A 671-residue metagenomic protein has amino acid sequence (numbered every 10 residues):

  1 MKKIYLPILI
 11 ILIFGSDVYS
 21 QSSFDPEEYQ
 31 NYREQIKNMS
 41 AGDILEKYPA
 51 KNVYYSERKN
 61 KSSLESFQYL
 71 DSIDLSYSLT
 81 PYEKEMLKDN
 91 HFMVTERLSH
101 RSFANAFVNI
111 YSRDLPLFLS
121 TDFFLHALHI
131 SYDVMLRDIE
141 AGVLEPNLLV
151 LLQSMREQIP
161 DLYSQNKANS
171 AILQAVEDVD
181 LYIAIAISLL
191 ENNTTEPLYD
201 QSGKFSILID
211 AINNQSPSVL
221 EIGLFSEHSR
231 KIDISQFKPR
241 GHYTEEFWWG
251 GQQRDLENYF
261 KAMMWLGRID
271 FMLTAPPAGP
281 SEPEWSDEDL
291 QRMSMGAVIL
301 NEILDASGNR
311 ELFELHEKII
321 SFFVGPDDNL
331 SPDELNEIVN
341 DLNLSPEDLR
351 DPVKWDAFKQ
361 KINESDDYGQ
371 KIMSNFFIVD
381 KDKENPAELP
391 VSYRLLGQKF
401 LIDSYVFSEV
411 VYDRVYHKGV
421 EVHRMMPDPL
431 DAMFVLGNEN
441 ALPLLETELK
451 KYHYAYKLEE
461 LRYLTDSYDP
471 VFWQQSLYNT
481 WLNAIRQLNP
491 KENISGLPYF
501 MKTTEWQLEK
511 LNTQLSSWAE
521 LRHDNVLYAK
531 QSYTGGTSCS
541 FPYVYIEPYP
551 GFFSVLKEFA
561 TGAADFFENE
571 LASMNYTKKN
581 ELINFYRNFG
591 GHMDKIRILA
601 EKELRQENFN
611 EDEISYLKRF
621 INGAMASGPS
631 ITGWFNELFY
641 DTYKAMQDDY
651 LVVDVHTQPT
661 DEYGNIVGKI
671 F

Functional and structural regions predicted by a protein language model:
I4-F14: Sec-dependent N-terminal signal peptides
S16-S20: Sec/Tat signal peptide C-region and signal peptidase I cleavage site
Q21-F671: Long, non-catalytic protein-protein interaction scaffolds
